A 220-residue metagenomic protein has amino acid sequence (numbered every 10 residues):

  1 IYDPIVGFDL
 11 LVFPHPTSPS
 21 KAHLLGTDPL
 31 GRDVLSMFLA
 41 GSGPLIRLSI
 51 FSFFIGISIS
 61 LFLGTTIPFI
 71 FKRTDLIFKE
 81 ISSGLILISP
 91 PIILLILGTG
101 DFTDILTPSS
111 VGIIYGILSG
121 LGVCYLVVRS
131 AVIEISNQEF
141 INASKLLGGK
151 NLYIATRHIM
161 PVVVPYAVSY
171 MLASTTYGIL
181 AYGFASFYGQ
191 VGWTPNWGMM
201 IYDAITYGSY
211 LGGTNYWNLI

Functional and structural regions predicted by a protein language model:
I1-L61, T65-T66, K72-L76, L87-P91 (+2 more regions): Gly/Trp-centered helix-boundary motif
L24, D28, R32, I55 (+4 more regions): Generic hydrophobic transmembrane alpha-helix motif, especially the helices
T27-R32, I70, A143-V162: Short helix-to-coil transition segments within interhelical loops that connect adjacent transmembrane helices
G43-I59, L152-A185: Transmembrane alpha-helices
T65, L95-T99, V111, N142 (+3 more regions): Transmembrane alpha-helix boundary and packing residues in multipass membrane permease domains and related
I86, G100, A181-I220: Glycine-rich helix-loop "coupling/hinge" segments at transmembrane-helix boundaries in multipass transporters
T103, Y115-S119, M171-L172, L211-I220: C-terminal transmembrane helix and the adjacent membrane-cytosol boundary/short C-terminal tail of inner/organellar
Y125-K145, K150-N151: Membrane-helix/interface signature in polytopic inner-membrane proteins
